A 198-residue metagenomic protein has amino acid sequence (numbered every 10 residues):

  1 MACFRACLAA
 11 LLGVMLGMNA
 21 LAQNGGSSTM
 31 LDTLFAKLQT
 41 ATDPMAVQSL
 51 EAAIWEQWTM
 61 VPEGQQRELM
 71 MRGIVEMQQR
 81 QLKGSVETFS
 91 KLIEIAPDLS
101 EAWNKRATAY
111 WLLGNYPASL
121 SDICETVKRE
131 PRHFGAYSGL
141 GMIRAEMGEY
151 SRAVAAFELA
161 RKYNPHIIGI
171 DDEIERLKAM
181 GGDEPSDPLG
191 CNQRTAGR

Functional and structural regions predicted by a protein language model:
C7-G17: Bacterial N-terminal signal peptides
A20-M71: N-terminal leader/linker segments that initiate helical-solenoid repeat arrays
F35, A52-W55, S90, C124 (+1 more regions): Alpha-solenoid helical repeat scaffolds
S49, E56, M60, L159-R198: Terminal, low-structured helical/coil segments at or just beyond the last alpha-helical repeat
E63-G135: Alpha-helical adaptor scaffolds
M70, E101-K105, G135-G139, A155 (+2 more regions): Alpha-solenoid helical repeat scaffolds
Q78, L112, E146-M147, A179-D183: Register position in tetratricopeptide repeats
